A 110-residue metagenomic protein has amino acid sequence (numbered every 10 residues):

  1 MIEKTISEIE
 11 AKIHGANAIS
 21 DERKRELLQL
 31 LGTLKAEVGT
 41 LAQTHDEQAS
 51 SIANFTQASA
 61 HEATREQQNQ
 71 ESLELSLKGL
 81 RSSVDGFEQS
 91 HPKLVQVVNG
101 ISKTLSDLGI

Functional and structural regions predicted by a protein language model:
M1-E3, Q70-L73, H91-P92: A short, ordered amphipathic alpha-helix with a cationic face
M1-K35: Short terminal alpha-helical segments
E10-I13, N17, K35-A42, T56-A63 (+4 more regions): A structural signal for well-ordered alpha-helices, especially hydrophobic packing surfaces of coiled-coils
R25-Q29, A49-N54, E74, K78 (+1 more regions): Short, charged, amphipathic alpha-helical segments
T40-H61, N69-L73: Short, charged early-sequence alpha-helical segments and their helix-coil boundaries
L75-I110: Amphipathic alpha-helical binding modules
